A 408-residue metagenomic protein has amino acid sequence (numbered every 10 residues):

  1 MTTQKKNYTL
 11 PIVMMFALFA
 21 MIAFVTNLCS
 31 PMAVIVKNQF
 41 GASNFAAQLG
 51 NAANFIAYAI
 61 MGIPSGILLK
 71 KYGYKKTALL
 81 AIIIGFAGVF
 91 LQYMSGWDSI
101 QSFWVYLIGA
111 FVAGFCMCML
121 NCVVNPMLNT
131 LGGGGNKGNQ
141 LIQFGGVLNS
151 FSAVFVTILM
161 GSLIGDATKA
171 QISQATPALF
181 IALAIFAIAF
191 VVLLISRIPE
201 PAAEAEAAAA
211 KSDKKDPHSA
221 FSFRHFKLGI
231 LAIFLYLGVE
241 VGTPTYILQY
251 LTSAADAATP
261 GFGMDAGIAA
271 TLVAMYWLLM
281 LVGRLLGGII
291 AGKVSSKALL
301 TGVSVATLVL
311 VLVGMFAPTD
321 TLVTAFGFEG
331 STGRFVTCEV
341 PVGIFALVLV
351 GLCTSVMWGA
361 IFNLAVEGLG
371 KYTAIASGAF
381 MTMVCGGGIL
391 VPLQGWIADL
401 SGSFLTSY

Functional and structural regions predicted by a protein language model:
L10-A42, N121-N125, T243-L251: Extracytoplasmic
C29-A33, A220-A274: Extracytoplasmic gate region of multi-pass secondary transporters
L49-L69, A274-L286, G386-I389: Central cavity-lining transmembrane alpha-helices of secondary-active solute carriers, predominantly the Major
I60-W104: Conserved MFS/SLC helix-loop-helix module at the cytosolic interface between two early adjacent transmembrane helices
M61-K76, I164, V282-S296, A398-D399: Helix-to-loop junctions at the C-terminal end of transmembrane segments in multipass secondary transporters
I83-I100, V305-V336: C-terminal ends and interior cores of transmembrane alpha-helices in multi-pass membrane transporters/permeases
M119-G133, S355-G370: Intracellular juxtamembrane helix-capping segments at the cytosolic ends of symmetry-related transmembrane helices
G138-R197: Helix-loop-helix hairpin linking two adjacent transmembrane segments in secondary transporters
